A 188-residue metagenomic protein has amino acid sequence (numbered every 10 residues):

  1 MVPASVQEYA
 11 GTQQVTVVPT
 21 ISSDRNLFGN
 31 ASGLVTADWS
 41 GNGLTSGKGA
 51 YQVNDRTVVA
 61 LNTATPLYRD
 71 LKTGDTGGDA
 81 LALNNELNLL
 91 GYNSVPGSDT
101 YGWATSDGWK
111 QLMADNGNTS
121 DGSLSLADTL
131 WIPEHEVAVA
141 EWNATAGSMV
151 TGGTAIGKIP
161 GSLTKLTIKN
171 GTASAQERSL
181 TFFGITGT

Functional and structural regions predicted by a protein language model:
V2-Q7, G11-T45, A60, T65-K72 (+3 more regions): Short beta-strand segments of a lipoyl-like beta-sandwich/carrier module
N42-Y92: Long, charged alpha-helical "stalk" segments
V53, T151-G152, F182-G184: Structural motif
D55-V59, I156, T186-G187: Short, charged beta-turn/beta-strand-edge "cap" motif at the junction between a beta-strand and an adjacent loop
K72-T119: A short amphipathic alpha-helical interaction element
S120-S125: Short, basic-rich loop-to-helix N-cap that marks the start of a DNA-contacting helix
A173-T188: Beta-strand/loop subdomains of soluble extracytoplasmic proteins
